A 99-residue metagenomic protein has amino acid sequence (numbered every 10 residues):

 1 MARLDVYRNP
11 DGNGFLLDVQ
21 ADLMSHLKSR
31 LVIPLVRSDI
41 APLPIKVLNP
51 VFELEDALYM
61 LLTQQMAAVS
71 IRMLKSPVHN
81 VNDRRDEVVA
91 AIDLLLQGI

Functional and structural regions predicted by a protein language model:
M1-R3, I99: Absolute protein N-terminus
A2, D18, L74-V78: Residues at structural and domain junctions
R3-V6, P10, F15-L48: Compact nucleic-acid interaction/catalytic patches
P50-E53: Short conserved beta-strand and strand-loop elements enriched in small hydrophobics with frequent Asp/Gly
E55-I99: C-terminal terminal-subdomain/extension
